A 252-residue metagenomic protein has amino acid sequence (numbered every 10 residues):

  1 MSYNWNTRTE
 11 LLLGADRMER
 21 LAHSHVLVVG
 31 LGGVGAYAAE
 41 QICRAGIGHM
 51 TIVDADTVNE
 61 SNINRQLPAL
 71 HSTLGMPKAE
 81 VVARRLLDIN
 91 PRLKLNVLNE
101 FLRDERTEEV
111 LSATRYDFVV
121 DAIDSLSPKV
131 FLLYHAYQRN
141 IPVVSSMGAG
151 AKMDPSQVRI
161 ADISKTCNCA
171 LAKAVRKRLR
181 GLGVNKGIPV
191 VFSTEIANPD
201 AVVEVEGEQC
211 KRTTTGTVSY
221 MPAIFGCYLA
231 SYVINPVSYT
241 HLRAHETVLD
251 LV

Functional and structural regions predicted by a protein language model:
M1-L27, E60: N-terminal charged helix/coil linker that caps or initiates catalytic domains
V28-L31, I52: Hydrophobic Val/Ile/Leu positions in short beta-strands of Rossmann-like dinucleotide-binding domains
V34: Hydrophobic/small residue at the entry helix of a nucleotide-binding pocket
A45-H49: Conserved S-adenosyl-L-methionine
D54-I89: Glycine-rich phosphate-binding loop and adjoining beta1-alpha1-beta2 segment of Rossmann-like nucleotide-binding folds
R106-T114: Short amphipathic alpha-helix with an adjacent loop that forms part of the alpha/beta core around
F118, A122-I224: E1/E1-like adenylate-forming module used to activate ubiquitin-like modifiers and sulfur-carrier proteins
T240-T247: Conserved small/polar residues in nucleotide/adenosyl-binding loops
